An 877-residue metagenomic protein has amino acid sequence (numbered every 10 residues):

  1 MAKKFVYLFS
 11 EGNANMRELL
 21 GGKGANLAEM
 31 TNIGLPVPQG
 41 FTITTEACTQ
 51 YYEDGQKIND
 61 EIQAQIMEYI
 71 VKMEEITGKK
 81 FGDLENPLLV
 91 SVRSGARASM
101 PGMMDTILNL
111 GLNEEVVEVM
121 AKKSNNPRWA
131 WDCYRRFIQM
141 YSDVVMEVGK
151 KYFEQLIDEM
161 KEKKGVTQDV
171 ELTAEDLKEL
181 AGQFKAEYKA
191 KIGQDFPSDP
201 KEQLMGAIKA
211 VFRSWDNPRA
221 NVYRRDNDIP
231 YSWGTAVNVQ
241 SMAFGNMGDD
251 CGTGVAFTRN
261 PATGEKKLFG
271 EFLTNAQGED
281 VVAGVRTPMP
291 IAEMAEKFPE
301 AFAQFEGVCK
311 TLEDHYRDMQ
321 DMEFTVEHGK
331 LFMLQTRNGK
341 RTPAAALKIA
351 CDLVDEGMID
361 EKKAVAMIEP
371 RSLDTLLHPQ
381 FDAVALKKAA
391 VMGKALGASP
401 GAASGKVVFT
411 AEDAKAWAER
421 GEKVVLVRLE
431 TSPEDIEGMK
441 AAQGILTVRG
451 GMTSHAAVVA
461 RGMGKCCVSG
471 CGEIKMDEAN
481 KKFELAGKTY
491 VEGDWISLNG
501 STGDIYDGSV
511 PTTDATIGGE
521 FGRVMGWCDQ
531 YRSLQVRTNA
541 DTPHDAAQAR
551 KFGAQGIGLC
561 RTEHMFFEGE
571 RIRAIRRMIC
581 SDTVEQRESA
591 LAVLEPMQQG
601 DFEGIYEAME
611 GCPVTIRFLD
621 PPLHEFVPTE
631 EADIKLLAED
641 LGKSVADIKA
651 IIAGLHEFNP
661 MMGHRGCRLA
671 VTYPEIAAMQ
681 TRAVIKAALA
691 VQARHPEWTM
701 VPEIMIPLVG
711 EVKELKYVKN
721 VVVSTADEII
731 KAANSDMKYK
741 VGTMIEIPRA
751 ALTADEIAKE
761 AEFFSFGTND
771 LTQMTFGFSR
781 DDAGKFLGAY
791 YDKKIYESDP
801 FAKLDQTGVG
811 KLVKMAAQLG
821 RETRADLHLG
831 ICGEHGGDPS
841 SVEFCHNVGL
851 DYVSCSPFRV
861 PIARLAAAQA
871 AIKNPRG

Functional and structural regions predicted by a protein language model:
M1-A389, A416, E422-V425, S432-E437 (+11 more regions): Nucleotide/phosphate-binding sheet-loop regions of phosphoryl- and nucleotidyl-transfer enzymes
F41, V448-G450, S469-G472, C560 (+2 more regions): Short beta->alpha connector loops at strand-helix junctions that form conserved, small/polar/Pro-enriched
R93, I517, W527-G877: Conserved alpha/beta-domain cores
I208, W215, L377-F409, R523-A540 (+1 more regions): Flexible inter-domain linker/hinge segments
N238, V408, V425-V427, L446 (+3 more regions): Structural motif
K330-F332, L429-K440, G444, M452-V458 (+7 more regions): Glycine-rich phosphate/ribose-binding loops and adjacent secondary-structure elements that form binding surfaces
K394-E434, L485-R523: Extended, non-globular alpha-helical segments
